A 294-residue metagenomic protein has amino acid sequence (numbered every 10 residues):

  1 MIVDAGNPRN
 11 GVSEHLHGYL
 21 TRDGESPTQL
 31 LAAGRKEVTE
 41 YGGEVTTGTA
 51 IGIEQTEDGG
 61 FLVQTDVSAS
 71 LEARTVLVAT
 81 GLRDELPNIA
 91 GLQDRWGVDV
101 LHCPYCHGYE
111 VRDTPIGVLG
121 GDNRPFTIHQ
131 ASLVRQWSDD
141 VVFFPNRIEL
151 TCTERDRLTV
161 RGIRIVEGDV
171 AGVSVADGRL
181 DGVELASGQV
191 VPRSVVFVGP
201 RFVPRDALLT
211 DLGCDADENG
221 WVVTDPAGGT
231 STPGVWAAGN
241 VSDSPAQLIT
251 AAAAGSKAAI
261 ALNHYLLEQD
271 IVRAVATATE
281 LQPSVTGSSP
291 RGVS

Functional and structural regions predicted by a protein language model:
M1-A32, P125-I148: Beta1-alpha1 glycine-rich phosphate/pyrophosphate-binding loop at the start of Rossmann-like nucleotide-binding domains
V12, Q55, P87-I89, R112 (+4 more regions): Short glycine-/acidic-enriched loop or helix-start segments at secondary-structure transitions that form or flank
A32-T65, S70-A73, Q136-T224, L267-S294: A Rossmann-like FAD-binding core segment of flavoenzymes
E40-G120: Glycine/small-residue-rich loop that forms an oxyanion/phosphate-binding "nest" at active or ligand-binding sites
R83, N88, D94-E110, P200-I249 (+1 more regions): FAD-site-proximal beta/loop scaffold in flavoenzymes
P115, D139-V142, G234: Residues at the starts of beta-strands that form the adenosine-phosphate
I128-S132, A238-S294: A conserved FAD-binding loop/helix module that cradles the flavin
